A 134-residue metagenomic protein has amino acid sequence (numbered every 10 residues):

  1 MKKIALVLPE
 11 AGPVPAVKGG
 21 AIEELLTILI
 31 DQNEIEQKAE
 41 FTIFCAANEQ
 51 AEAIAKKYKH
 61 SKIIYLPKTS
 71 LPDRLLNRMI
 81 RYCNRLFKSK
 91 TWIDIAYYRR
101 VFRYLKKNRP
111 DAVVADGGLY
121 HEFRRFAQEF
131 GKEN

Functional and structural regions predicted by a protein language model:
M1-G19: Nucleotide-activated donor-dependent transferases that construct or modify glycoconjugates
P9, I22, F44-A46, A115-G117: Replace "coordinates the UDP/GDP/TDP-sugar" with "coordinates nucleotide-activated sugar donors
E10-V14, Q32-K88: N-terminal strand-loop element at the rim of the active site of nucleotide-sugar-dependent glycosyltransferases
P15-V17, A53-I54, E122-F126: Short glycine-/acidic-enriched loop or helix-start segments at secondary-structure transitions that form or flank
G20-E34: Short amphipathic alpha-helix
E34-I35, R99-V113, H121-N134: Glycosyltransferases and closely related glycan-assembly transferases that use nucleotide-activated donors
W92-R100: Glycine-rich, highly charged phosphate/nucleotide-binding loops
D94, A115-Y120: Short His-centered aromatic/hydrophobic patch
